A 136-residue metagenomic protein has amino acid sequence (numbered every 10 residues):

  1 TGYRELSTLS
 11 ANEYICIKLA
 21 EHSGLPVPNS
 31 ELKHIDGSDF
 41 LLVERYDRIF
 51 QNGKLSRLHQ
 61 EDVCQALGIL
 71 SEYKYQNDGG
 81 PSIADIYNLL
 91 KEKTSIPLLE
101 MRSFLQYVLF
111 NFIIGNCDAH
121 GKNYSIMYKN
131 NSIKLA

Functional and structural regions predicted by a protein language model:
T1-G121, S125-A136: Anionic ligand-binding catalytic core segments
